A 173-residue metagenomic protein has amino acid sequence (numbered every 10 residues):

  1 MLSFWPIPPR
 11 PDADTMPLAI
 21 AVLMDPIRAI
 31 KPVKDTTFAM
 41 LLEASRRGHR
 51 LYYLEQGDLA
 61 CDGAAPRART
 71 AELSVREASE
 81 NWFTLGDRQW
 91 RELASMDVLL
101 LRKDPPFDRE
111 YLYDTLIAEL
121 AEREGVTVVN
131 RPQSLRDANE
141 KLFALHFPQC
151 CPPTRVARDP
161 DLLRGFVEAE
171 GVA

Functional and structural regions predicted by a protein language model:
P17-R46, L51-A173: Active-site nucleotide/adenylate-binding loops and adjacent lid/helix of ATP-dependent enzymes
